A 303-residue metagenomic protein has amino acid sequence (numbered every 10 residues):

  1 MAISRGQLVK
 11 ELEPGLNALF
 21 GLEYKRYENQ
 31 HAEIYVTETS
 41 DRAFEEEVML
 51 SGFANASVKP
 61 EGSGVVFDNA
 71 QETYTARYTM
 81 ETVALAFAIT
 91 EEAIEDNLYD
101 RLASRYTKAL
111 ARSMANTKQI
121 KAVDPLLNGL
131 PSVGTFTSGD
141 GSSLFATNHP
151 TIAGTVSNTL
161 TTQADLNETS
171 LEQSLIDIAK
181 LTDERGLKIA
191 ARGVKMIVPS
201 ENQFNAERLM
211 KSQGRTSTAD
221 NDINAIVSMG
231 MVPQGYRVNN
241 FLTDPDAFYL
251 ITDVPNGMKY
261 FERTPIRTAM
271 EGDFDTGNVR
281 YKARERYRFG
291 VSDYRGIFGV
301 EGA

Functional and structural regions predicted by a protein language model:
M1-Y27: N-terminal alpha-helical "arm" segments
A2-K10, S142-E184, A190-K195, E201-A303: Sequence/fold signature of self-assembling virion shell proteins
G15, L19, R26, Q30 (+3 more regions): Exposed alpha-helical structural elements
F20, Y24, E28, A32-Y35 (+9 more regions): Residue-level signal for secondary-structure boundary elements
K25-V83: Assembly/oligomerization interface modules of large self-assembling protein complexes
T75-S132, M196, Y281-A283: Long, contiguous amphipathic alpha-helices that act as assembly "spine/axial" helices in icosahedral shell and virion
M80, D96, N128, S138 (+3 more regions): Generic structural "secondary-structure junction" signal
N116-T159: Glycine-rich, mobile lid/loop segments that gate access to catalytic sites or pores
